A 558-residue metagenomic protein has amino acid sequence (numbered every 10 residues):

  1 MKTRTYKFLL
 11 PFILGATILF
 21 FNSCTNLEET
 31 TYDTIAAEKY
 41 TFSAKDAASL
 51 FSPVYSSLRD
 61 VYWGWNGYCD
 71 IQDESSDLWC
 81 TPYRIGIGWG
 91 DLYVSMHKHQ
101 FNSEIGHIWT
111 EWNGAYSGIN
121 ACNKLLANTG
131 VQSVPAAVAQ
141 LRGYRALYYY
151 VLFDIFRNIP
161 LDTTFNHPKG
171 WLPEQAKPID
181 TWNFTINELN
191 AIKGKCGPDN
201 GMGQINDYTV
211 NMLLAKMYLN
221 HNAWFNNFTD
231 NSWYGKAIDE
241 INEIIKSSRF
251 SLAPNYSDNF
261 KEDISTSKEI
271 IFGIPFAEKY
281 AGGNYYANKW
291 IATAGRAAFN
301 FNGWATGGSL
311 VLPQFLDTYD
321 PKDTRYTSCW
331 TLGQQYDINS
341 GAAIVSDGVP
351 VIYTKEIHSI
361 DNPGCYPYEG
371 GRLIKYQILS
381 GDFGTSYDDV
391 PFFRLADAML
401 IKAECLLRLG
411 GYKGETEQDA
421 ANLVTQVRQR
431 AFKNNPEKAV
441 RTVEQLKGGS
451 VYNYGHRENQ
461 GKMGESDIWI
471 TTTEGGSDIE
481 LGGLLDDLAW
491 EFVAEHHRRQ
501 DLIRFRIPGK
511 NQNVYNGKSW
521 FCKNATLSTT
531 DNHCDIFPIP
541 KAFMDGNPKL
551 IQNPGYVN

Functional and structural regions predicted by a protein language model:
T3, L19-K45, T185, A215 (+4 more regions): Bacterial Sec-dependent N-terminal signal peptides
P11-F20: Bacterial N-terminal signal peptides
K45, F51, Y55, R59-Y62 (+4 more regions): Elongated scaffold/linker segments in the mid-to-C-terminal portions of large proteins
A48-Y62, G86-F156, L172-N183, N187-M202 (+3 more regions): Conserved, well-structured interaction surfaces
F153-P160, N200, N220-T229, R408-Y412: Short coil/turn linking the two alpha-helices of tandem helical-hairpin repeats
F165-D258: Hydrophobic, small-residue-rich alpha-helical packing segments that form membrane-like cores
